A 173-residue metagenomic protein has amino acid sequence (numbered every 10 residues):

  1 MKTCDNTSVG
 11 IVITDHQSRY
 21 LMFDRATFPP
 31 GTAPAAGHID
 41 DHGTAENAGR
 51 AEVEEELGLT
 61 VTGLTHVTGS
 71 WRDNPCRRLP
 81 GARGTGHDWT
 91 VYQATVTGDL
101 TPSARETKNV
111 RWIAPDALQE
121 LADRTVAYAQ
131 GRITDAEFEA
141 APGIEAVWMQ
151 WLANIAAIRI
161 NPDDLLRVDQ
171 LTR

Functional and structural regions predicted by a protein language model:
M1-Y20, D41: Conserved N-terminal beta-strand and adjoining loop/helix that marks the start of the Nudix/MutT-like hydrolase domain
K2, M22-A26, A51-E55, L59: Recognition helices and adjacent regulatory flanks at domain boundaries
T3, P30, R72-C76: Short, solvent-exposed loop/turn segments at secondary-structure junctions
I13-H16, R25, A94-V96: Active-site beta-strand termini and strand-to-loop segments that position acidic
S18, T27, W71: Short, glycine/serine-rich, charged loops/turns that create anion-binding and catalytic segments at active sites
P29-P30, T101-R173: Nudix hydrolase/Nudix homology domain
A33-A36: A short gly/proline-enriched turn/hairpin at secondary-structure junctions
I39-T65, S70-A129, L171-R173: Unchanged
